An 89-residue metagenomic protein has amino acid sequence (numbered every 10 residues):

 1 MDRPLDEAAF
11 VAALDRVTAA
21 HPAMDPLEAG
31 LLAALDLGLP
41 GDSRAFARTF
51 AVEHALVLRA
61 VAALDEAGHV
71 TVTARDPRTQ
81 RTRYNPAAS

Functional and structural regions predicted by a protein language model:
D2-G30: Short alpha-helical segments that sit at the start of domains
D2-R3, V61, D76-Q80: Short, structured secondary-structure boundary patches
V17-L27, D42, V72-S89: Short, cationic-aromatic polyanion-contact patches
H21-P40, R44-T49: Short amphipathic alpha-helical interface segments
A45-F46, L58, R75-D76: Short loop/turn and capping residues at structural boundaries
V52-E66: Short amphipathic alpha-helical interaction segments
L64-A74: Short, highly charge-biased, low-complexity peptide segments
